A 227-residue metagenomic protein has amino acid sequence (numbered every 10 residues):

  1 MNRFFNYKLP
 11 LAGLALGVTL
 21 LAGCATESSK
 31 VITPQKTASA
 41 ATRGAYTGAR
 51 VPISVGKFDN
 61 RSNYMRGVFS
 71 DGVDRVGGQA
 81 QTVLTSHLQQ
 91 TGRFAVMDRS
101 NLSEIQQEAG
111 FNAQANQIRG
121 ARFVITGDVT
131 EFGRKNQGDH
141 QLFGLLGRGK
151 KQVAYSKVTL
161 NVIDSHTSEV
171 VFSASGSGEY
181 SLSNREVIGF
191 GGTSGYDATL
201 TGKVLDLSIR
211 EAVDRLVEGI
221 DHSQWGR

Functional and structural regions predicted by a protein language model:
M1-A12: Bacterial N-terminal signal peptides that target proteins for export
A12-L21: Bacterial N-terminal signal peptides
C24-V96, N101-A109, L182, I188-R227: A structural "domain/chain start" motif
Y46-G48, G120, G149-V153: Short coil/turn motifs at beta-sheet boundaries
P52-D59, V83-H87, A95-M97, R122-T130 (+2 more regions): Soluble periplasmic/extracytoplasmic beta-strand elements of cell-envelope proteins
M65-S70, F111, G138-G149: Low-complexity, polar-biased intrinsically disordered regions enriched in Pro/Ser/Thr/Gly
G77, Q89-F143: Short, solvent-exposed, polar/charged sequence segments at loop or secondary-structure edges
L146-K157, I163-E211: Short secondary-structure boundary motifs at beta->alpha junctions and helix caps
